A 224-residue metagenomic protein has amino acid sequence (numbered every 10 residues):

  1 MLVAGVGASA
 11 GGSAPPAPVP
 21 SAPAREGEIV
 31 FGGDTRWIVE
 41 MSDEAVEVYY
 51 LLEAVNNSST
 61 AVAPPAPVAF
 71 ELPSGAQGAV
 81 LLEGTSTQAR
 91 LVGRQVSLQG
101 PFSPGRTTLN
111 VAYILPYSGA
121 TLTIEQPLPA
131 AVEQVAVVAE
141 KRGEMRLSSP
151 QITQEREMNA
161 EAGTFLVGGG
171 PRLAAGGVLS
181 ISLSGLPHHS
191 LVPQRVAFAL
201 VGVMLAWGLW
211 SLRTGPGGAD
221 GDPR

Functional and structural regions predicted by a protein language model:
M1-R224: Lumenal/extracellular ectodomains and adaptor appendage modules of the eukaryotic vesicle/secretory system
